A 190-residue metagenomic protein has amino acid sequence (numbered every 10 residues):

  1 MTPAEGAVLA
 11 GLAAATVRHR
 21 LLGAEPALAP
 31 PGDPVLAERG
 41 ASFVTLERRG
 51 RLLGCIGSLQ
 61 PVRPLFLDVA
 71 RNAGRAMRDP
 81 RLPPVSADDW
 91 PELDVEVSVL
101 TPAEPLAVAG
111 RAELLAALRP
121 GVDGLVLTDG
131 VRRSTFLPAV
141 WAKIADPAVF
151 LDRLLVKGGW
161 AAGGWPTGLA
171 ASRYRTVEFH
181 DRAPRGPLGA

Functional and structural regions predicted by a protein language model:
M1-A190: Basic nucleic-acid-binding interfaces
